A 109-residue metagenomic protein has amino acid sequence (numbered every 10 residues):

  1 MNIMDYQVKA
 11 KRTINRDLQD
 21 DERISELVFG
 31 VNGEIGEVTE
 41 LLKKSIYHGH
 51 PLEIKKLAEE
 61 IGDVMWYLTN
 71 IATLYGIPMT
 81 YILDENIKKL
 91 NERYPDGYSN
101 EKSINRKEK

Functional and structural regions predicted by a protein language model:
M1-I61, M65-K109: Flexible "arm" and connector segments at domain edges
